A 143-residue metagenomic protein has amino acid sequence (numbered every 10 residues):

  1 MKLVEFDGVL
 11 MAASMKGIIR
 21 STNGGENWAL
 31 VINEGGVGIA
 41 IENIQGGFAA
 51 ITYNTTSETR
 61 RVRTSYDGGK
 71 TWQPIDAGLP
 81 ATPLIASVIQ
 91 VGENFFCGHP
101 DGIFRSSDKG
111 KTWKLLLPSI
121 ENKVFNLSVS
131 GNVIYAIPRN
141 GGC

Functional and structural regions predicted by a protein language model:
M1-C143: Extracellular glycan-interacting surfaces
